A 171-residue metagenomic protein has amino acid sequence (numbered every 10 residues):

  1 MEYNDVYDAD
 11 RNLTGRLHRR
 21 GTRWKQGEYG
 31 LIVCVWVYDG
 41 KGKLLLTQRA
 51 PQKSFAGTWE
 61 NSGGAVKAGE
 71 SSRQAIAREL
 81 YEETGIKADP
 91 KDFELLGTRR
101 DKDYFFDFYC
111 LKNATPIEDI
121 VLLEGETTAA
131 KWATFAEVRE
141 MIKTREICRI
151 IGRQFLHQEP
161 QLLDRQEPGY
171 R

Functional and structural regions predicted by a protein language model:
M1-C34, Y38-G40: Acidic, metal-coordinating catalytic segment for phosphate/diphosphate chemistry, firing primarily on the Nudix
R20-W24, E94-R100: Short, solvent-exposed loop/turn elements at beta->coil junctions and helix N-caps that rim active or binding pockets
K25-G27, F55-E60, K131: A short, polar/proline- and glycine-enriched secondary-structure boundary/capping micro-motif
I32-G63: A glycine-rich, hydrophobic loop/mini-helix early in the fold
L45-L46, N61-E94: The catalytic Nudix box helix
A56, A68, R100-R171: Nudix hydrolase/Nudix homology domain
